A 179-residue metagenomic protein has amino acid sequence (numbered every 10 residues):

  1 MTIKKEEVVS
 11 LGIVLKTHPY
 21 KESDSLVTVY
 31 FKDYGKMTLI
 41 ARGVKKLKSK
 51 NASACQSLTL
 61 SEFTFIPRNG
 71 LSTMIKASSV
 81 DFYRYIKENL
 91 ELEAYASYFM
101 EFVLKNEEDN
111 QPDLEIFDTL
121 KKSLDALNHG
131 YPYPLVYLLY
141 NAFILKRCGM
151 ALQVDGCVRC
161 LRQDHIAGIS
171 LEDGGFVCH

Functional and structural regions predicted by a protein language model:
M1-H179: Non-catalytic alpha-helical scaffolds and adjoining flexible linkers that form interface surfaces for assembly
